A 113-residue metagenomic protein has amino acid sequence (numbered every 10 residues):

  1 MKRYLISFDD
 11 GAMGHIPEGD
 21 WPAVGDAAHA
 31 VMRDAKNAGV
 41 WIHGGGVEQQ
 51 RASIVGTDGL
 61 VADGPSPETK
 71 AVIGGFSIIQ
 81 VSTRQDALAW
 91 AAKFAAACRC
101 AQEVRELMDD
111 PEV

Functional and structural regions predicted by a protein language model:
M1-V113: Conserved, structured core segments of small domains
